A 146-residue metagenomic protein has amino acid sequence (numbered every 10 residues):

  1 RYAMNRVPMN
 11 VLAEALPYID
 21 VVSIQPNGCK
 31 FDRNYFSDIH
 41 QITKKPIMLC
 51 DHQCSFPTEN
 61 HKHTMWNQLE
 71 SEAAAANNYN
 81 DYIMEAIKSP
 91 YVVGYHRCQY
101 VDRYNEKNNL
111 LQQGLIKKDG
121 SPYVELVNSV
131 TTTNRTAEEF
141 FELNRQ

Functional and structural regions predicted by a protein language model:
R1-D81: Extracellular glycoside hydrolase catalytic/binding regions
V7, V11, V21-V22, F36 (+4 more regions): Extended aliphatic helical segments
E14, E59, E70-E72, E85 (+3 more regions): Glutamate identity and glutamate-enriched acidic tracts
E14, Y18, D38, I42 (+4 more regions): Alpha-helical structural signal in soluble globular domains
D38-K45, K62-L69, I87-Q99, R135-E142: Noncatalytic linker/hinge segments flanking ATPase motor cores
H52-P57, Y79-I83, V124-T132, Q146: Short C-terminal domain-edge/linker segments immediately following a structured domain
N67-I116: Substrate-binding cleft of secreted/luminal carbohydrate-active enzymes
C98-Q146: Aromatic-rich peripheral "rim/lid" segments of glycoside hydrolase catalytic domains that contact and position glycan
